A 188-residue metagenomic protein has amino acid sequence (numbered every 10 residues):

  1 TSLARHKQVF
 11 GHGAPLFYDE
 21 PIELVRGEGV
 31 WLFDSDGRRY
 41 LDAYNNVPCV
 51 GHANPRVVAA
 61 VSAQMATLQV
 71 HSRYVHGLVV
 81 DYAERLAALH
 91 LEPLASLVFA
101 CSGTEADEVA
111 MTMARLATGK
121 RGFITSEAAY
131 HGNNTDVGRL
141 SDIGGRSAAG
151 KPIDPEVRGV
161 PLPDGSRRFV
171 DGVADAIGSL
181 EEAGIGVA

Functional and structural regions predicted by a protein language model:
T1-E28, N46: Active-site-adjacent loop/helix segments that line or gate small-molecule/cofactor pockets in enzymes
T1-S2, V57, Y82, F169: Alpha-helical structural motif
G27, R38, D154-V157: Sequence-level motif detector for i,i+2 pairs with an aromatic at +2
D34-S35: Short, acidic, Ser/Thr-enriched surface-loop or helix-capping motifs
R39-K120: Glycine-rich loop-to-alpha-helix module at the N-terminal edge of alpha/beta enzyme cores
E84-V187: PLP-dependent aspartate aminotransferase-fold enzymes
